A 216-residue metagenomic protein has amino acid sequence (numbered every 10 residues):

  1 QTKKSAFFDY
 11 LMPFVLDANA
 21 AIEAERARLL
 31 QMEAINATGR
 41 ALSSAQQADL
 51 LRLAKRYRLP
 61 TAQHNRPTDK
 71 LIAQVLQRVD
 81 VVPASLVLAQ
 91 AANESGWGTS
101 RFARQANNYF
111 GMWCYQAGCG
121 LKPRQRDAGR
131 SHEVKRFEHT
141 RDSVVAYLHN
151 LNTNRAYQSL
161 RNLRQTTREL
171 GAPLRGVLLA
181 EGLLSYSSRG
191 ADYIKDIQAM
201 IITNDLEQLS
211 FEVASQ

Functional and structural regions predicted by a protein language model:
Q1-A89, N93-Q216: Catalytic cores of secreted/periplasmic lytic hydrolases that degrade extracellular macromolecules
